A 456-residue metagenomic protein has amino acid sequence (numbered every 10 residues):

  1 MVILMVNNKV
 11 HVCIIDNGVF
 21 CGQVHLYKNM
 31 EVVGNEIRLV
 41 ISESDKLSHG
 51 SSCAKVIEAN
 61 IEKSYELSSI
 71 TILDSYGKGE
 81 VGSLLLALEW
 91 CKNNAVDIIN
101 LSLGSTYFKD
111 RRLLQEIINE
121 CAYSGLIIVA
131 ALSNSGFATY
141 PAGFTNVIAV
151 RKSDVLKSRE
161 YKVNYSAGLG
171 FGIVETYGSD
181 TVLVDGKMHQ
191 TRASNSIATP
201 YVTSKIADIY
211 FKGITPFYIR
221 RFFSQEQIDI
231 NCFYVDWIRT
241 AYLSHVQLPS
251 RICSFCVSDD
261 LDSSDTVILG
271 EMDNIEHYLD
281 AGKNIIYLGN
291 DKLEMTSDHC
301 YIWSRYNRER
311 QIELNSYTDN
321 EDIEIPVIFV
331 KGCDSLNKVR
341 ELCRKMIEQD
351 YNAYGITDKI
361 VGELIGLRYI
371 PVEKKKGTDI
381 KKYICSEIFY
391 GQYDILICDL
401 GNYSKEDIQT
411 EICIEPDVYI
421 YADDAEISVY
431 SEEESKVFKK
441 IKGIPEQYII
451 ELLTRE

Functional and structural regions predicted by a protein language model:
M1-V56, N60, Y65: Active-site core segment of subtilase-fold serine proteases
I3-L4, D97-N100, F211-V257: C-terminal subdomain of the subtilisin-like protease fold in secreted/lumenal serine endopeptidases
I3-N7, G79-I99, R111-S124, G136-A149 (+2 more regions): Mature extracellular/periplasmic domains of secretome proteins
D16, F137-Y210: Extracellular S/T/G-rich loop segment that most often corresponds to the catalytic His/Ser-adjacent loop
I41-S105: Subtilisin-like peptidase catalytic core
A241, P249, V257-F329, S435-E456: Short, basic phosphate-binding NTP loop
V267-I268, E348-I420, D424-I427, E434 (+3 more regions): ATP-dependent carboxylate-amine ligase catalytic core
E313-G362: Walker A (P-loop) phosphate-binding motif
